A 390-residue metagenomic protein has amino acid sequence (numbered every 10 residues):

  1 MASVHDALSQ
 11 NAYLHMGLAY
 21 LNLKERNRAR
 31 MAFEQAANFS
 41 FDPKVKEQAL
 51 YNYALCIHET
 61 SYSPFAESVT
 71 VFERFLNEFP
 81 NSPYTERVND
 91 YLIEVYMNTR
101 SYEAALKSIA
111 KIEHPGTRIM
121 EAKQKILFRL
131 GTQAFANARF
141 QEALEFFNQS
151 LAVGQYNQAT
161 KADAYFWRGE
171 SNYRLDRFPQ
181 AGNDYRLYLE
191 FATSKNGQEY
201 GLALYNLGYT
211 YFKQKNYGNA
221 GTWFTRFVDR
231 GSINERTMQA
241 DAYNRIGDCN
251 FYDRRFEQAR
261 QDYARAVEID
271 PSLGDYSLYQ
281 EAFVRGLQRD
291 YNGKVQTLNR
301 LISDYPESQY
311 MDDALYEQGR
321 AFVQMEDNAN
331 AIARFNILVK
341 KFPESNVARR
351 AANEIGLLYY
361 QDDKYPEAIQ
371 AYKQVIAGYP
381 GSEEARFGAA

Functional and structural regions predicted by a protein language model:
M1-A390: Acidic, polar-rich low-complexity tracts and alpha-helical solenoid repeat scaffolds
